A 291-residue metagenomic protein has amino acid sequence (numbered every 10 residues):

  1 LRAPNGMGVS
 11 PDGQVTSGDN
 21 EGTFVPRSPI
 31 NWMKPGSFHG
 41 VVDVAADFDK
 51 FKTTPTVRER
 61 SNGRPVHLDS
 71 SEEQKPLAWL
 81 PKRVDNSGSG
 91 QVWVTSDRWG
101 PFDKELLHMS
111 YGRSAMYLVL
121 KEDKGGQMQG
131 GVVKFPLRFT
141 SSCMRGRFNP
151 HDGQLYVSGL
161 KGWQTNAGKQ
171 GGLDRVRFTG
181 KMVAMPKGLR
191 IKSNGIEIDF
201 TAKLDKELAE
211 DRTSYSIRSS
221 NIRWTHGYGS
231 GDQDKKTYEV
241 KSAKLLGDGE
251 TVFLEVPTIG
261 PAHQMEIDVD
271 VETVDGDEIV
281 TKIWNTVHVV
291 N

Functional and structural regions predicted by a protein language model:
L1-V183, K187-E197, K206: Beta-propeller domains with acidic blade repeats across secreted/periplasmic ectodomains and cytosolic WD/CNH propellers
S110, A202, V256-T258: Non-cytosolic beta-sheet module surface loops
V176-I217, N221, A262, K282-N291: N-terminal non-catalytic regions of secreted/periplasmic and cell-surface proteins
G188-L189, S242-L245: Short amphipathic beta-strand and strand-loop transition segments with alternating hydrophobic
S193-G195, R212, Y238, G247-T251 (+1 more regions): Extracytoplasmic
E197-D199, T251-E255, E266-D268: Beta-strand secondary-structure signal
K203-S242, I267-E272, T281-N285: Short, surface-exposed alpha-helix to beta-strand junction/turn motifs within ectodomains of secreted and cell-envelope
L245-H263: A surface-exposed beta-strand-loop module
